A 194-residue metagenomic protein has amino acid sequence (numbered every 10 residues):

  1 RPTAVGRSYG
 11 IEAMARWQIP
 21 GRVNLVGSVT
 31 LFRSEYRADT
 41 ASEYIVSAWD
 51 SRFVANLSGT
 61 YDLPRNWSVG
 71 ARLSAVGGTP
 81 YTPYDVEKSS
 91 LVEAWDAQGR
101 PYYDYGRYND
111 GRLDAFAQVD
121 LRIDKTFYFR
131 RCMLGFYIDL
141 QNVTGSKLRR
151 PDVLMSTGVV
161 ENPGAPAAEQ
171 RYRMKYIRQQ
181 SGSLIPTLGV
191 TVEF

Functional and structural regions predicted by a protein language model:
R1, T30-E35, I45-V46, A94-P101 (+1 more regions): Short amphipathic alpha-helical segments, especially helix-boundary/capping motifs
R1-A4, Y44-V46, Y108-R112, K175-Q179: Outer-membrane beta-barrel domain signature
R1-P2, N56, N109, N142 (+1 more regions): Asparagine-centered polar/low-complexity signal
R1-P83: Gram-negative outer-membrane beta-barrel transporters
I11, A55, V119-D120, P186: Alpha-helical packing segments of well-folded alpha/beta enzyme cores
L25, S74-G99, D114-Q118, D124-F194: C-terminal beta-signal and adjacent terminal beta-strands/loops of Gram-negative outer-membrane beta-barrel proteins
A38-S42, P101-Y108, E169-K175: Extracytoplasmic loops and strand-loop junctions of Gram-negative outer membrane beta-barrel proteins
Y105, N109-V119: Short amphipathic alpha-helix initiation/capping segments at coil-to-helix junctions
